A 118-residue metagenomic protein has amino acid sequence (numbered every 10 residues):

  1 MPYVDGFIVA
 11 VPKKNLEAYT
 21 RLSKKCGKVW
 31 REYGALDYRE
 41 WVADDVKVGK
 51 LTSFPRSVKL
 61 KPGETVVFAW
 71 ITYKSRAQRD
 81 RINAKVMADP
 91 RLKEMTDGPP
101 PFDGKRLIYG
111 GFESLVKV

Functional and structural regions predicted by a protein language model:
M1-K25: Long, hydrophobic N-terminal alpha-helical segment
V4-V11, K50-V86: Short, well-ordered beta-strand segments in beta-rich or mixed alpha/beta enzyme and ligand-binding folds
V11-K13, S23, G34, V42-D44 (+1 more regions): Generic secondary-structure microfeatures
L16-E17, K28-L36: Short, well-structured hydrophobic secondary-structure segments
E17, A77-R79, K117: Residue-level signal for secondary-structure boundary sites
T20-C26, R81-D89: Short amphipathic alpha-helices in soluble, non-transmembrane regions that often serve as interface/regulatory elements
R31, D37-P62, A88-V118: Glycine-rich beta-strand-turn "strand-cap" elements at beta-sheet edges
